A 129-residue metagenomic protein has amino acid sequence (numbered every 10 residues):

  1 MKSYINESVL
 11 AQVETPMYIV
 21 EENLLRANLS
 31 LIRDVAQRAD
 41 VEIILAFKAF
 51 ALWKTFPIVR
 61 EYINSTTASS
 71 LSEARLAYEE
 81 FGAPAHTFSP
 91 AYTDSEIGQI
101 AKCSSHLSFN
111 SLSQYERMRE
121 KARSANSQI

Functional and structural regions predicted by a protein language model:
M1-I19: Generic N-terminal amphipathic, Lys/Arg-enriched alpha-helix
K2-I5, A27-I32, Q37-A51: N-terminal glycine-rich anion-binding loops that anchor highly charged ligand groups
E7-V9, V35, I58, I97: Short hydrophobic/aromatic segments of transmembrane alpha-helices and their interfaces
P16, L29, R33-Q37, Y62-I63 (+1 more regions): Structured catalytic/translocation cores of nucleotide/phosphate-coupled proteins
E21-R26: A structural motif shared across PLP-dependent enzymes of the aminotransferase-like
V41-I129: Active-site-proximal beta-alpha core segment in soluble small-molecule metabolic enzymes
